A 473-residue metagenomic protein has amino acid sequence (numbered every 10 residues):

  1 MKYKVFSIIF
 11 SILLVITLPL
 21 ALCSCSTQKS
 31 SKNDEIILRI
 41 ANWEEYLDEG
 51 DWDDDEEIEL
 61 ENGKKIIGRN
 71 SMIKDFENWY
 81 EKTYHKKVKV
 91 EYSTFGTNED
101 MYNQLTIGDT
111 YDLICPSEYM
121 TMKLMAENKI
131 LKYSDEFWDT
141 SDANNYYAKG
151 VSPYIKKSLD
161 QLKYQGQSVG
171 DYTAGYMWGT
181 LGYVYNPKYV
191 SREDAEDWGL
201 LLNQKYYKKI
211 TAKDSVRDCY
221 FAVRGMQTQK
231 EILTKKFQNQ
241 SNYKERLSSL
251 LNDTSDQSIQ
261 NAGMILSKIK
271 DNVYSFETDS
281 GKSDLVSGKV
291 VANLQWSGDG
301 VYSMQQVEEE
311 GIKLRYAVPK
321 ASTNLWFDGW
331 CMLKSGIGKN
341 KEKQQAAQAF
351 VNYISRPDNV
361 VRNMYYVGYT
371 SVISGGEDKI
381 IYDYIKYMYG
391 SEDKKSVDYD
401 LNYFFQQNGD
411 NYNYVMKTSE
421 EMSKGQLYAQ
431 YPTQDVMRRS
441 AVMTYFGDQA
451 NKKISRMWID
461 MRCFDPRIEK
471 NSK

Functional and structural regions predicted by a protein language model:
A21-S24: C-terminal motif of bacterial Sec signal peptides marking the signal peptidase cleavage site
S26-Q28: Bacterial signal peptide processing site
S31-K123, E127: Early extracytoplasmic/lumenal segment of secretory-pathway proteins
A41-D55, I66-R69, Y119-T121, M125-N272 (+1 more regions): Extracytoplasmic ligand-binding site segments that recognize negatively charged/polar headgroups
I107-C115, K129, Y206-K208, S287-Q295: Alpha-to-beta junction loops
D271-N340: Extracytoplasmic/periplasmic substrate-binding proteins
M332-Y431: Mature extracytoplasmic/periplasmic domains
Q406-K473: Conserved C-terminal helix/tail region of periplasmic/extracytoplasmic solute-binding proteins
